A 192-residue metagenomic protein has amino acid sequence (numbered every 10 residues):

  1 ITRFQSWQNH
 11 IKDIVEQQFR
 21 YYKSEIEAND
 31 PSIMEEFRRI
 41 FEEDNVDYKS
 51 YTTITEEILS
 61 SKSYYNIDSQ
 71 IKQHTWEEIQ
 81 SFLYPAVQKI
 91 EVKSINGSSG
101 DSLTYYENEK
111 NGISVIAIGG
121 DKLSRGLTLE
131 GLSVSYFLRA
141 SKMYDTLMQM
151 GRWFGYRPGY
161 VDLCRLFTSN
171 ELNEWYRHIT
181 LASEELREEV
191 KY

Functional and structural regions predicted by a protein language model:
I1-V115: Conserved C-terminal RecA-like helicase domain
Q8-K12, M148, Y176-T180: Short conserved micro-motifs at the rims of enzyme active sites and ligand-binding pockets
F19-I26, F154-P158, V190: Conserved NTP-handling cores and scaffolds of large molecular machines
E43-Y51, V161-L166, L181-E185: A general structural signal for short secondary-structure boundary/capping elements
V92-Y176: Conserved RecA-like P-loop NTPase helicase motor core
N173-Y192: Long, hydrophobic alpha-helical segments
